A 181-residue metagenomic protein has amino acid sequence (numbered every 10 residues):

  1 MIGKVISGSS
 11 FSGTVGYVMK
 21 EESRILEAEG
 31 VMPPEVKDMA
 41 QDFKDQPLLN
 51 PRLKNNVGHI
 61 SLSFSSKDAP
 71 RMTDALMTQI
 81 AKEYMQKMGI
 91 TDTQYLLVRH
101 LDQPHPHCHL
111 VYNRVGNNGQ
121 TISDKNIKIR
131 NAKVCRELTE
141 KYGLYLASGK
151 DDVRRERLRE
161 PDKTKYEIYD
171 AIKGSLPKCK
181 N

Functional and structural regions predicted by a protein language model:
M1-N181: N-terminal nicking endonuclease/strand-transfer module with a His-rich metal-binding environment and a catalytic Tyr
